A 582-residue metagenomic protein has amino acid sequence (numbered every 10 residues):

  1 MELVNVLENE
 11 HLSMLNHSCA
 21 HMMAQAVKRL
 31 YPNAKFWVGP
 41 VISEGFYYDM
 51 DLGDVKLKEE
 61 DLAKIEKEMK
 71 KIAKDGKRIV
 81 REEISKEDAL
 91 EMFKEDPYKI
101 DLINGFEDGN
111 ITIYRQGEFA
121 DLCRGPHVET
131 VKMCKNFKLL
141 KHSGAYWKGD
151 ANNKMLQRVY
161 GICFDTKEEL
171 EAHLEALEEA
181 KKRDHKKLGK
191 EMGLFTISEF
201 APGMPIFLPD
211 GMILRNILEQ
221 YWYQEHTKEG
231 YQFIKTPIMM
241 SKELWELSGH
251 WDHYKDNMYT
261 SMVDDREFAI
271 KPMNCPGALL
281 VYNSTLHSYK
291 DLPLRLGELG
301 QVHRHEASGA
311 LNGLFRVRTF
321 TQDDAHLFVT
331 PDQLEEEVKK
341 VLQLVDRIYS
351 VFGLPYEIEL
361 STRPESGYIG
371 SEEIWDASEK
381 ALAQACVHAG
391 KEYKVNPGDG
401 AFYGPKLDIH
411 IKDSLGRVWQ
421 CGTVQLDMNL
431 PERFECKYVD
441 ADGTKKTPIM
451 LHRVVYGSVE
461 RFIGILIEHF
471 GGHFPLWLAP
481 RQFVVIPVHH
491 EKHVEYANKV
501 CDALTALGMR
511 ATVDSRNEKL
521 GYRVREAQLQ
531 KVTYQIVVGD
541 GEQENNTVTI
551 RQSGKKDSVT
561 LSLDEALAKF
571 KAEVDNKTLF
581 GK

Functional and structural regions predicted by a protein language model:
M1-W37, V41-K582: NTP/phosphate- and nucleic-acid-binding module
